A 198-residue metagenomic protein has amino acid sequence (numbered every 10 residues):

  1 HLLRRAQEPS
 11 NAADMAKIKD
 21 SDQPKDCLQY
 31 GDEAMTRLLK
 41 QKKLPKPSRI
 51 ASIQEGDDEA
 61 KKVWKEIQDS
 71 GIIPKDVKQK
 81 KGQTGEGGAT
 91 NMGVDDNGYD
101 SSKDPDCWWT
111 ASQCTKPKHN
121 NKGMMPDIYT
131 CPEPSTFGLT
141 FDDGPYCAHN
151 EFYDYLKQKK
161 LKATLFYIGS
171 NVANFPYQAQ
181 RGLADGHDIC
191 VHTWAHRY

Functional and structural regions predicted by a protein language model:
H1-L2, F141: Acidic/proline-rich low-complexity IDRs
L2-C131: Non-catalytic propeptide/linker segments at domain boundaries
G71, K78-Y198: Active-site beta->alpha N-cap acidic-glycine motif
